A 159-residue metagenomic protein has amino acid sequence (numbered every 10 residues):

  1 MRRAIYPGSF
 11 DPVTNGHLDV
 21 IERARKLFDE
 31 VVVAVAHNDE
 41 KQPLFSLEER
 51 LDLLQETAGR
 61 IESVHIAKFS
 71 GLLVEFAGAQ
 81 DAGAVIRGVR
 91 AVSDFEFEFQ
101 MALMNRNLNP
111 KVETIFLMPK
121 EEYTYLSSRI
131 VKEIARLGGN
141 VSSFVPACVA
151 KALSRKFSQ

Functional and structural regions predicted by a protein language model:
M1-Q159: Nucleotidyltransferase catalytic core that binds NTPs
